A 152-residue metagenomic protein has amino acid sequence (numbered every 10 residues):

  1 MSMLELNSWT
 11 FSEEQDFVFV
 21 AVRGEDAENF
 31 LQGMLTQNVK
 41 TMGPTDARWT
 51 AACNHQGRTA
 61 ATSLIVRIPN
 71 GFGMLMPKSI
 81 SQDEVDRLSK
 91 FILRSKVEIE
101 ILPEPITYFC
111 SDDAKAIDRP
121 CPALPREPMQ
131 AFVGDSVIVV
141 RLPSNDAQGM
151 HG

Functional and structural regions predicted by a protein language model:
M1-G152: Basic, glycine/lysine-rich polyanion-binding surfaces/domains
